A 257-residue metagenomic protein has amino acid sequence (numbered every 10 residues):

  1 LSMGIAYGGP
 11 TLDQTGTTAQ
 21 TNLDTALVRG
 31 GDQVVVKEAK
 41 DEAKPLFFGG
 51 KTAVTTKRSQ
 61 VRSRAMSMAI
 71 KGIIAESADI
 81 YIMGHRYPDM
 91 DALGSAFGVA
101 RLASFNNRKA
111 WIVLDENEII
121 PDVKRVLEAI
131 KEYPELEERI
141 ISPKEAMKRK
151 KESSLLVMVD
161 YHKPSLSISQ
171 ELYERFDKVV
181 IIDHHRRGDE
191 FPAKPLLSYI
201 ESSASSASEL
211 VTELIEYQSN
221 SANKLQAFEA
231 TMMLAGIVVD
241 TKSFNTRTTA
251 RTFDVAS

Functional and structural regions predicted by a protein language model:
L1-S2, A6-Y7, V157: Alpha-helical/coil-rich non-catalytic "connector" segments in signaling and regulatory proteins
S2-G4, T17-L46: Catalytic/regulatory signature loops of cyclic-dinucleotide turnover enzymes and related class III nucleotidyl cyclases
Y7, E38, L114-D115: Residue-level recognition of beta-strand->loop/alpha-helix junctions
L46-S77: Positively charged, low-complexity intrinsically disordered leader regions
R64-S67, I74-P88, S95-R108, D189-S257: A structured phosphate/pyrophosphate-recognition subdomain
S77, Y81-E152: Anionic-ligand anchoring segments at beta-strand to alpha-helix junctions in alpha/beta enzyme folds, i.e., glycine
H85-R86, E116, V159-H162, I182-H185 (+2 more regions): Fold-independent oxyanion-binding glycine-rich loops and adjacent beta-strand/coil segments at enzyme active sites
R139-K194: Active-site cofactor/cluster-binding pocket
